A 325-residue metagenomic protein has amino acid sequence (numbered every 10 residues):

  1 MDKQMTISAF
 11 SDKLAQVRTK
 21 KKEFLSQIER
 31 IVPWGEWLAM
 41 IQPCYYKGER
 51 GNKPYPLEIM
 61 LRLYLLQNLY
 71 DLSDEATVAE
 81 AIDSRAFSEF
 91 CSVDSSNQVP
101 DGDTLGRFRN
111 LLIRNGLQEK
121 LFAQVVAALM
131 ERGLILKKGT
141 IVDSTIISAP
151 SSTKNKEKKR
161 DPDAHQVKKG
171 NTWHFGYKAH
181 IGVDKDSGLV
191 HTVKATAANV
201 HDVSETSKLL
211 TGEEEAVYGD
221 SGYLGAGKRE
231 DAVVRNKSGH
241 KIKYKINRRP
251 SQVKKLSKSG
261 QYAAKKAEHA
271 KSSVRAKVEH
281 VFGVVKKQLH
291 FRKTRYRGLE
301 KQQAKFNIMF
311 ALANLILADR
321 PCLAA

Functional and structural regions predicted by a protein language model:
M1-W34, P43, A324-A325: Charged, often Cys/His-bearing segments associated with DNA-binding zinc-finger transcription factors
D2, S8-A9, L57, L66 (+6 more regions): Polybasic low-complexity intrinsically disordered regions
S11, E215-A216, S221-E300, A304: Helix-centered, glycine/charged polyanion-binding patches within enzymatic domains that contact phosphate-containing
L25-A39, C44-N52, L57-E75: A positively charged, amphipathic N-terminal helix/segment that binds anionic biomolecules
P33, G51-E58, N97-P100, A270 (+2 more regions): Secondary-structure capping and boundary motifs in well-ordered enzyme cores
Y46-G51, D94, Y296-L299: A short glycine/serine-rich beta->alpha loop
S88-S92, D319: Short arginine-rich
Q288, P321-A325: A short, flexible helix-boundary coil/loop motif
